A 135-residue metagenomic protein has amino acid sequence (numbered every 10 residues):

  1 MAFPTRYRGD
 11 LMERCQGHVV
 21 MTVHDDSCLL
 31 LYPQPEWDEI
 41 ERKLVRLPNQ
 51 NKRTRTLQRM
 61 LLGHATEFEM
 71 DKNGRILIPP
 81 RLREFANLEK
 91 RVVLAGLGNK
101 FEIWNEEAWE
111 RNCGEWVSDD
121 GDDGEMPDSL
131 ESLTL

Functional and structural regions predicted by a protein language model:
M1-C28: A positional/architectural concept
M1-F3, G74-I78, L82, F101-I103: Short, structured motif recognition centered on aromatic/hydrophobic residues
L29-P35, E102-D123: Positively charged
L30-F68: Helix-adjacent hinge/juxtasegments
T66-I76, P80-E89: Beta-rich strand-turn-strand
R83-E106, C113-G114: Short conserved catalytic/interaction loops centered on acidic-Pro-aromatic/His motifs
V117-L135: Acidic/histidine-enriched, glycine/proline-rich intrinsically disordered or flexible terminal extensions
